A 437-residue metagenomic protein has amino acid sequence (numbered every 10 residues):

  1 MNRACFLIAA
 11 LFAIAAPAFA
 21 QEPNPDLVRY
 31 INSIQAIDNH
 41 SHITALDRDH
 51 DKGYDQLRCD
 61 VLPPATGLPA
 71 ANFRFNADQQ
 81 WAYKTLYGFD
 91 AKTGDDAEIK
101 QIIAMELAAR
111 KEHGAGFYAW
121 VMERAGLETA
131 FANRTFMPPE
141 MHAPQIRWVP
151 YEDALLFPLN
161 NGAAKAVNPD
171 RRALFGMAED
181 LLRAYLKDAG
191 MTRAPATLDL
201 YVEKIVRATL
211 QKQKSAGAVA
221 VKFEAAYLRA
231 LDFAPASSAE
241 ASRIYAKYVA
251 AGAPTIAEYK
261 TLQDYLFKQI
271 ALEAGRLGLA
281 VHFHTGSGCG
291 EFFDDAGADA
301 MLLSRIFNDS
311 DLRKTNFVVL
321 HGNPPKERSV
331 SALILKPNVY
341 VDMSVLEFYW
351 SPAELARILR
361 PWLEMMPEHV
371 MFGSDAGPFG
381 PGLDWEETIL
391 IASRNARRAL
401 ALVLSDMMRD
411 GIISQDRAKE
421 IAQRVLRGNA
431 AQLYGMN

Functional and structural regions predicted by a protein language model:
C5-A16: Bacterial N-terminal signal peptides
A18-A20: Boundary at the C-terminal end of the N-terminal hydrophobic targeting segment
E22-N39, L46-D47, L57-K92, K100-A108 (+3 more regions): Mid-to-C-terminal alpha-helical segments outside catalytic/metal-binding sites
N32, K52-P150, L155-L156, D170-R193 (+1 more regions): Alpha-helical scaffold segments that flank or form the walls of functional sites
Q35-R48, A280-G288: Histidine-centered catalytic micro-motifs
H40, A130, V221, H284 (+3 more regions): Divalent metal-coordination and catalytic microenvironments
T197-F223, R229-V339, E354-M371: Histidine/acidic residue-rich metal-binding segments in metalloenzymes
A298, L302-N316, H321-N437: H/E-rich (His + Asp/Glu) clusters that bind or coordinate divalent metals
